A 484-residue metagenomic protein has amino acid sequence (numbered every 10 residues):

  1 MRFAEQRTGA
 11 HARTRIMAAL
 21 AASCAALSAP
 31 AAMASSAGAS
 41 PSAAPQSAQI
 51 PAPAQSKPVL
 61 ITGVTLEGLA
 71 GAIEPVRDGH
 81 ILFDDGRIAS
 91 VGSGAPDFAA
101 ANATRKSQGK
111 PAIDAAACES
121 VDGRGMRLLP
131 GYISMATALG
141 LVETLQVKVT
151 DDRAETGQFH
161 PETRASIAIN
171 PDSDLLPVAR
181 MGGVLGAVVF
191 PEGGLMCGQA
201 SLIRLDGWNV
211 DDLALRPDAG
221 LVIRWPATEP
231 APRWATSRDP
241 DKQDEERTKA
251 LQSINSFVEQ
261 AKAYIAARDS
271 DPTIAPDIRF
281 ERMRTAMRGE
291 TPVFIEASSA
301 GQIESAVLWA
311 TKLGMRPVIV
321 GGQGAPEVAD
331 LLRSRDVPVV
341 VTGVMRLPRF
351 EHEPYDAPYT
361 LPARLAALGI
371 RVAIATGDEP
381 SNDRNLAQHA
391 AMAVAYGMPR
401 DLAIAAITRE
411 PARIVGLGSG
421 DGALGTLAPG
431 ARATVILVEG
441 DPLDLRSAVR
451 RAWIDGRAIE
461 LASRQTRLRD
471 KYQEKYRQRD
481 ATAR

Functional and structural regions predicted by a protein language model:
F3-A19: Bacterial N-terminal signal peptides that target proteins for export
M17-A31: Bacterial N-terminal signal peptides
G38-P41, P51-P53, L66, A70-L129: Histidine-rich, glycine-flanked metal-binding segment
I50, A72, T144, T150-A154 (+5 more regions): His/Asp/Glu-enriched, well-ordered alpha-helical/loop segment that forms or immediately abuts the divalent-metal
V59-I61, A100-S166, M181: Replace "His-x-His-based motif
V64, E74, G79, T426-Y472: C-terminal cap of metal-dependent C-N hydrolases
V64, I81, G86, G125 (+7 more regions): Divalent metal-coordination and catalytic microenvironments
L175, R180-P317, A448: Polyanionic/metal-chelating signatures
